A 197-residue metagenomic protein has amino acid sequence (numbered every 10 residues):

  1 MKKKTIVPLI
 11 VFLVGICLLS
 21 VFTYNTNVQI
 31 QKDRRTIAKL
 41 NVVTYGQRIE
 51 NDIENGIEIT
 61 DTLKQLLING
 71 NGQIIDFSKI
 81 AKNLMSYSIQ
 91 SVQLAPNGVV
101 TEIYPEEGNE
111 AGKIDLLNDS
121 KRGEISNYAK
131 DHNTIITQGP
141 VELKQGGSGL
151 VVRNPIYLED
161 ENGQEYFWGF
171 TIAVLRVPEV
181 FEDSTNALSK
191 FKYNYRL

Functional and structural regions predicted by a protein language model:
M1-T5: Positively charged n-region of N-terminal signal peptides that target proteins for export
P8-G72: Juxtamembrane extracytoplasmic/periplasmic/luminal helical "stalk" adjacent to the first N-terminal
K39, N69-L197: Intrinsically disordered, low-complexity polar/acidic regions
